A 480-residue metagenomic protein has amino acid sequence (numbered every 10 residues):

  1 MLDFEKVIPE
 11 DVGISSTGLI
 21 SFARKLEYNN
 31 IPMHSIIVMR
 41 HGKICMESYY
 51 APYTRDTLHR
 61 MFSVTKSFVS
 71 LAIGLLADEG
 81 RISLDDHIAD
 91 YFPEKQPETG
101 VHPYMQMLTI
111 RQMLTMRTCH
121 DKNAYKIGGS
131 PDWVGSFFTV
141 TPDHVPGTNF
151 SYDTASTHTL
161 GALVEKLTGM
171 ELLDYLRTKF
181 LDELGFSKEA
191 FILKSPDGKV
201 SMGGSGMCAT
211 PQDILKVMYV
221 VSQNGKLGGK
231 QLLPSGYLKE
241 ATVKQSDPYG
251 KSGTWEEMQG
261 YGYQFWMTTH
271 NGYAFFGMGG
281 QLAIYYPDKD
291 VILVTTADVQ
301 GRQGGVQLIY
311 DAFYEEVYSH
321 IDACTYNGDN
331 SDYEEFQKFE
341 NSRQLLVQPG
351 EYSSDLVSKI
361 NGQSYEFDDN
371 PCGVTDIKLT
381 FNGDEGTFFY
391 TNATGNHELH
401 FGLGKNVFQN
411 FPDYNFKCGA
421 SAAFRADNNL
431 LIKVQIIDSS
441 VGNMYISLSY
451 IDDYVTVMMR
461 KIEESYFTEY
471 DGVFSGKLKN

Functional and structural regions predicted by a protein language model:
G18-T54, L84, D290-L293: A short, well-structured edge-of-sheet supersecondary motif
I20, G42, H59-D85, M113 (+2 more regions): Active-site SXXK
E79-T118, T139, T168-G204, A209: Active-site helix/loop module of the DD-peptidase/beta-lactamase fold, centered on the serine-lysine SxxK catalytic
M116, S156-L163, G203-K226, Q281-D298: Active-site-proximal alpha-helical segments within enzyme catalytic domains
D182-T242: Active-site-proximal binding-pocket segments
L238-T296: Active-site Gly/Thr loop motif
G277-V347: Structured C-terminal helix/loop/strand segments within mature extracytoplasmic catalytic/sensor domains
N330-N480: Peripheral terminal and inter-domain segments
